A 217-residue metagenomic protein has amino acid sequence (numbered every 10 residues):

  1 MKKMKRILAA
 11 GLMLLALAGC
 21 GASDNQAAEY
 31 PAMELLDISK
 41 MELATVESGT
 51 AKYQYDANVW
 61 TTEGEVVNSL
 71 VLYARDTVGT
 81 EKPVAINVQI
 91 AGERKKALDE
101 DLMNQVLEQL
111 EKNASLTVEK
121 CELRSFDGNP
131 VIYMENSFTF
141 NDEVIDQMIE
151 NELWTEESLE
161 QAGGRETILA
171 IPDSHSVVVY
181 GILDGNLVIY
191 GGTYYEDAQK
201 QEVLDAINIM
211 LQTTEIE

Functional and structural regions predicted by a protein language model:
M1-L8: Bacterial N-terminal signal peptides that target proteins for export
A9-G11, A18-T77, I171-P172, L183-D184 (+1 more regions): N-terminal targeting sequences that direct proteins away from the cytosol to non-cytosolic compartments
S48-E108, K112: Secretory pathway targeting signatures of secreted, lumenal, and periplasmic proteins
L72-A74, V88-Q89, I132-F138, Y180-G181 (+1 more regions): Short beta-strand element of the conserved SAM-dependent methyltransferase core
Q89-K96, C121, T193-K200: Second-shell loop/turn segments in exported
V106-V179: Signature of long, low-cysteine stretches enriched in small and polar/charged residues
V131, N186-I189: Glycine-rich, often proline-containing surface loops adjacent to acidic residues and nearby aromatics that form
